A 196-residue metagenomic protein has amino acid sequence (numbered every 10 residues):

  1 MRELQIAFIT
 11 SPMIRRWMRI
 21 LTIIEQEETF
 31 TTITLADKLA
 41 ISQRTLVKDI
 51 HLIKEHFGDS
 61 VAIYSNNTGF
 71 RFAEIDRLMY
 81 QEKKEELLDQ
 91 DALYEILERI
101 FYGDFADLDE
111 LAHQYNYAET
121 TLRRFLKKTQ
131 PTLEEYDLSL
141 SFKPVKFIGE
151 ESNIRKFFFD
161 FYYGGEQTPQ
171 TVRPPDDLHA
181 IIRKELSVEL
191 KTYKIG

Functional and structural regions predicted by a protein language model:
R2-G196: A cross-family "folded-core" feature that marks the main globular domain of proteins
